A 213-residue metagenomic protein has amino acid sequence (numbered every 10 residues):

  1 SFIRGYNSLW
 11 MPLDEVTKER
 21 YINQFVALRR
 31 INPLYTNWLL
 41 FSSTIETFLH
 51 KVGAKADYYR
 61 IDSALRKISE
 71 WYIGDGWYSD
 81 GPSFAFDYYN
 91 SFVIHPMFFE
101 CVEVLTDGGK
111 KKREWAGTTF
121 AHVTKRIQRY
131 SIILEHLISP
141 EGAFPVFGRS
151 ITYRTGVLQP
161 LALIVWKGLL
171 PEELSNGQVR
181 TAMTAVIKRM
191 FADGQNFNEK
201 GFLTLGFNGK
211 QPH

Functional and structural regions predicted by a protein language model:
S1-I127, H136-G168: Aromatic-lined, polymer-binding surfaces characteristic of secreted/periplasmic polysaccharide-degrading enzymes
P140, V165-H213: Extended polysaccharide-engagement surfaces of secreted carbohydrate-active enzymes
